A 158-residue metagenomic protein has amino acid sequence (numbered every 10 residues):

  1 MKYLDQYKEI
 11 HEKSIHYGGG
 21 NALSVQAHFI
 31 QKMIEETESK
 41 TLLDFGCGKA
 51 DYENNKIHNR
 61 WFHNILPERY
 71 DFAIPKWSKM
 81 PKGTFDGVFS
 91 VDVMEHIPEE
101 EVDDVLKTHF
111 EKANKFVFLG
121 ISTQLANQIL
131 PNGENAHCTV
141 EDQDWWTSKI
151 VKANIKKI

Functional and structural regions predicted by a protein language model:
M1-G87, E100-L106, K112, T123-Q124 (+3 more regions): Conserved N-terminal segment of class I S-adenosyl-L-methionine
S90: Active-site T/S-Asp motif of two-component receiver
V93-H96: Hydrophobic adenine-recognition pocket in adenosine-nucleotide-binding enzymes
K115-F118: Short glycine-centered segments of the SAM/dcSAM-binding site in methyltransferase folds
